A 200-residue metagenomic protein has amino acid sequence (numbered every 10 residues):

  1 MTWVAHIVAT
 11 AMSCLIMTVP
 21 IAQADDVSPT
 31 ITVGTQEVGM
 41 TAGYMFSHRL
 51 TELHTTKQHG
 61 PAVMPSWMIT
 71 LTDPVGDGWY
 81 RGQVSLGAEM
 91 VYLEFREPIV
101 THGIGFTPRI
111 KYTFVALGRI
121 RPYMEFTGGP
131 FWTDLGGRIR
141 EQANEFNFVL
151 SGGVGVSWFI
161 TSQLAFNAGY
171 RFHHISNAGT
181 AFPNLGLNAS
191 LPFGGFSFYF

Functional and structural regions predicted by a protein language model:
M1-T32: Cleavable N-terminal export/targeting peptides
A24-T35, L71-V84, P98-V100, V115-R121 (+1 more regions): Short loop/turn motifs that connect adjacent beta-strands in outer-membrane beta-barrel proteins
T30-T32, H54-G60, E97-H102, E141-F146 (+1 more regions): Replace "Gram-negative outer membrane beta-barrel proteins" with "bacterial and organellar outer membrane beta-barrel
Q36-F46, L86-Y92, M124-P130, A168-F172: Transmembrane beta-barrel strands of outer-membrane/channel proteins
M45-T51, P74, V91-E97, F131-R138 (+1 more regions): Sequence/structural signature of outer-membrane beta-barrel proteins
V63-P65, P108-I110, M124, G152-V154 (+1 more regions): Membrane-embedded beta-strands of outer-membrane beta-barrel proteins, especially the hydrophobic/small aromatic
P65, G186-F200: Outer-membrane beta-barrel "beta-signal"
I69-L71, Y112-F114, V156-W158, F198: Residue-level signature of outer-membrane beta-barrel architecture
